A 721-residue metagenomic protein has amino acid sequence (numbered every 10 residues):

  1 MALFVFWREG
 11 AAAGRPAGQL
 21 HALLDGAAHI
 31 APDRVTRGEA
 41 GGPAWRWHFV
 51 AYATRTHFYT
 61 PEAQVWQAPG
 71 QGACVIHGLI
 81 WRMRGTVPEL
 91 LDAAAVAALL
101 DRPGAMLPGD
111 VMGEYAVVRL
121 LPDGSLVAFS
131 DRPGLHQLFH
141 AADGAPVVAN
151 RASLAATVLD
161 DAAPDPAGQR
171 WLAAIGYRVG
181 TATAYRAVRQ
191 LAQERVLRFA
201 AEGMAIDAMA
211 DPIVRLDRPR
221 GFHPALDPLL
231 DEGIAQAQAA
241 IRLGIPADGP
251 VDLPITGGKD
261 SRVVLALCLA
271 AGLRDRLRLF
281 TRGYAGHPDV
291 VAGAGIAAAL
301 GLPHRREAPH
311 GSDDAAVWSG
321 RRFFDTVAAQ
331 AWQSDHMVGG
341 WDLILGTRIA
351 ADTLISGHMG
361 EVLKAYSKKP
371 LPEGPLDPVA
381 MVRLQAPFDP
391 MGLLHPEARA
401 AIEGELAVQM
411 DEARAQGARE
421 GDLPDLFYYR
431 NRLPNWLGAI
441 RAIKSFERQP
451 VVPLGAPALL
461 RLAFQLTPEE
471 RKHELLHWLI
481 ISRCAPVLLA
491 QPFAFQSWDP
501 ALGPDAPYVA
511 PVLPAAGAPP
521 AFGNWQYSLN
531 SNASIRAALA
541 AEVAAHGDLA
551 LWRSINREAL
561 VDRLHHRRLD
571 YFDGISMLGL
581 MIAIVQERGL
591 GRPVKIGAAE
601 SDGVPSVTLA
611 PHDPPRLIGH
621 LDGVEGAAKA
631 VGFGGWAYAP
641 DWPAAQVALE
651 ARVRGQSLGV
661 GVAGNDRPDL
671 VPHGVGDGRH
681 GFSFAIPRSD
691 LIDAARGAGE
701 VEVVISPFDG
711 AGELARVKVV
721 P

Functional and structural regions predicted by a protein language model:
M1-P254, K259-A308: Cysteine-centered catalytic environments shared across enzyme families
E9-A11, G18, V35-A44, V188 (+1 more regions): Adenosyl-5′-phosphate
M112-V117, A247-P250, A316-K368, E403-P450: Conserved adenosine/adenylate-binding substructure
L126-F129, L135-F139, T157, D313-A316 (+2 more regions): Short catalytic/ligand-binding loop motif for oxyanion handling, primarily in non-cytosolic enzymes, centered on
A192, P228, E232, Q236 (+10 more regions): Generic recognition of stable, solvent-exposed alpha-helical segments in well-folded globular domains
L197, T256, P375-E405: Active-site cores of enzymes that catalyze phosphoryl transfer or operate on phosphate-rich substrates
A285-I344, H358-F388, Q465-P468: ATP-dependent adenylate-handling ligase core
E600-P721: Basic, ligand-binding patches in group-transfer machinery, especially extracytoplasmic/periplasmic segments
